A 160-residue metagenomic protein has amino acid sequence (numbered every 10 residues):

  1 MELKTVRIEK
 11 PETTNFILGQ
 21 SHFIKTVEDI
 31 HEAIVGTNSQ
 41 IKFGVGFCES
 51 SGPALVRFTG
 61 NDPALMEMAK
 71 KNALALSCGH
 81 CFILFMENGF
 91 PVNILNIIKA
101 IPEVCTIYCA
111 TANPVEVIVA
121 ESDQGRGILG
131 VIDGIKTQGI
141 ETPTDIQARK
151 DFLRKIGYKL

Functional and structural regions predicted by a protein language model:
M1-F58, G139-L160: N-terminal, charge-rich interaction modules
T5-V6, E67, P91: Short secondary-structure boundary micro-motifs
N15, N72-C78, G89-L160: Helix-rich interaction surfaces within compact, conserved domain-sized segments that mediate assembly or partner
I17-L18, L84-M86: Conserved beta-strand segments of the P-loop GTPase G domain that flank and frequently precede/overlap
H22-K25, S51-G52, N61-P63, E87-V92 (+1 more regions): Gly/Ser/Thr-rich loops at beta-strand to alpha-helix junctions that form or flank small-molecule/cofactor-binding
I30-A33, A69, I94-I97: Hydrophobic side chains in well-ordered alpha-helices
F43-F47, M86, T106-C109: General beta-strand structural signal in soluble alpha/beta enzymes
V45-I83: Aromatic-anchored, charged helix-turn/loop surface patch used as a conserved interaction hotspot
